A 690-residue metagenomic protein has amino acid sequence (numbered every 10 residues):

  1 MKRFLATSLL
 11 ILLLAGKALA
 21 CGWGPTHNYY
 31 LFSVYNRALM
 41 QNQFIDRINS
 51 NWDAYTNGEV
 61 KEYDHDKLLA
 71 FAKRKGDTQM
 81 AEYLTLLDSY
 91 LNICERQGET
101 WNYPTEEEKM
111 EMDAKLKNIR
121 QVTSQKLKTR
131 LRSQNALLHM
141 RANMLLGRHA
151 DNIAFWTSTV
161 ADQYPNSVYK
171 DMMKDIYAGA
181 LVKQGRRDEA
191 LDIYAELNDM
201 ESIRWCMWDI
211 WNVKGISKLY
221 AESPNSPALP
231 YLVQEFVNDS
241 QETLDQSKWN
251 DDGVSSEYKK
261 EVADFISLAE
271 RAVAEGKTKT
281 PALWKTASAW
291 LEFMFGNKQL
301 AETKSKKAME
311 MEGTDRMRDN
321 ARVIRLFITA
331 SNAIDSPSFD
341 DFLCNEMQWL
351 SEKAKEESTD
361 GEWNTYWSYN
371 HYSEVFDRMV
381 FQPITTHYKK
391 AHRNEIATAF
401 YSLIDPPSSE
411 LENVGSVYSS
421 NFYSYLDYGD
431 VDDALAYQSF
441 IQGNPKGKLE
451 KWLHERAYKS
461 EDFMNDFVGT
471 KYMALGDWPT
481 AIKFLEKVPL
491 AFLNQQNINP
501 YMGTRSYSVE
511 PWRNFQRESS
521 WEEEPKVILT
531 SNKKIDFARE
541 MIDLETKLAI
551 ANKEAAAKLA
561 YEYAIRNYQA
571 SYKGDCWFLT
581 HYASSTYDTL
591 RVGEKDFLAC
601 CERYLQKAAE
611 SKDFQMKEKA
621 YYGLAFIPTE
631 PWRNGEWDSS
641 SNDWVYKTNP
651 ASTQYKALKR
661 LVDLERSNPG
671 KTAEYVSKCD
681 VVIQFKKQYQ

Functional and structural regions predicted by a protein language model:
K2-S8: Sec-dependent signal peptide recognition, specifically the positively charged N-region followed immediately by
L13-K17: N-terminal signal peptide c-region/cleavage motif recognized by signal peptidases
A20-R141, L146-Q690: Extracytoplasmic/secretory-pathway proteins
